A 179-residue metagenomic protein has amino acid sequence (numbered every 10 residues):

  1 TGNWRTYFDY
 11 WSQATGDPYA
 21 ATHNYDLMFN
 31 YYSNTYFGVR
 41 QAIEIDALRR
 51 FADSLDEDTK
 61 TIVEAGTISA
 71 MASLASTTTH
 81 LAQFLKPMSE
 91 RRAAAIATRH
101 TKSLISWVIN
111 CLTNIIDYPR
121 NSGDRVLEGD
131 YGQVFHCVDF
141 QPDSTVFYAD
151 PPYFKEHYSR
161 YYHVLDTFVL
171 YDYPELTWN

Functional and structural regions predicted by a protein language model:
T1-N114, S159-N179: Class I S-adenosyl-L-methionine-dependent methyltransferase module
L27-M28, D117, S122, A149: Residue-level signal for the start and early helices of compact helical domains
R40, D58, I62, V126-G129 (+1 more regions): Short, well-structured alpha-helical interface segments that form or flank functional binding sites
G66, L127-D130, A149-P152: Short His-Asn-centered micro-motif
S76-T78, D139-P142: Surface-exposed beta-strand edges and their flanking turn/coil or helix-capping segments
R99-Q141: S-adenosyl-L-methionine
D143-Y161: Conserved proline-anchored active-site loop of SAM-dependent methyltransferases that bridges a beta-strand
